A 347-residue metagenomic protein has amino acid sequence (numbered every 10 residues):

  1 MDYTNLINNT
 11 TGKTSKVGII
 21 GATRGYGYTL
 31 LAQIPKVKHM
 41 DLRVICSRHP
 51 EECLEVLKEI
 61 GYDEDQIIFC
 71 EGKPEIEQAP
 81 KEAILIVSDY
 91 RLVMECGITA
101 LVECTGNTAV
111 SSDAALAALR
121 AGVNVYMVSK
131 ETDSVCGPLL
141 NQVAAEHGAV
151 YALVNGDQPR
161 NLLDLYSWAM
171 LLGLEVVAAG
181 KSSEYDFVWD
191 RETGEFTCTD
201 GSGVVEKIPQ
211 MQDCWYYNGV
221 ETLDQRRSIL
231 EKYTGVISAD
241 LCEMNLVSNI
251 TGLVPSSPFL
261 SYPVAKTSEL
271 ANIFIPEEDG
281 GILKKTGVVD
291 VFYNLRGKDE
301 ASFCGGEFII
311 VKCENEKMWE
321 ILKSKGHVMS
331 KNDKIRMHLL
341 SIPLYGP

Functional and structural regions predicted by a protein language model:
M1-A115: N-terminal glycine-/serine-/threonine-rich beta1-alpha1-beta2 phosphate-ribose binding loop of Rossmann-like
M1-N8, V204-P347: C-terminal catalytic/substrate-binding lobe primarily of soluble NAD(P)-dependent oxidoreductases
V44, L101-E103, V125-V128, Y151-V154: Short catalytic-loop micro-motif centered on adjacent basic/acidic residues
E52, T132-L140, Q158-L162, S183-F187 (+1 more regions): Short gly/pro/ser/thr-enriched loop/turn and capping motifs at secondary-structure boundaries
V110-A121, S129-V150, V154-D157, S167: Rossmann-fold NAD(P)-binding glycine/threonine-rich loop
A144-G148, A152-Q225: Rossmann-like NAD(P)H-binding beta-loop-alpha module
